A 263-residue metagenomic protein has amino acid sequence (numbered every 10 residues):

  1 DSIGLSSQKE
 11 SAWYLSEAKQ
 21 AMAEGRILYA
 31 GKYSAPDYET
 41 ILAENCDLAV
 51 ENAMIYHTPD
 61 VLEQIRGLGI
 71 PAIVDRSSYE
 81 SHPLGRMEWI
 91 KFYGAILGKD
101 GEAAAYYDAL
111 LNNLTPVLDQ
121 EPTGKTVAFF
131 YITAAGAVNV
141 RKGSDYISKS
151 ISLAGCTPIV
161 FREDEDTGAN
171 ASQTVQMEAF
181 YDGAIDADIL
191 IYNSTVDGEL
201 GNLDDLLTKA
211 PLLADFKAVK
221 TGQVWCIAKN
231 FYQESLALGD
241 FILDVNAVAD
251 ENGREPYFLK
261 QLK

Functional and structural regions predicted by a protein language model:
D1, G101-G155: Basic- and aromatic-lined ligand-binding clefts that recognize polyanionic substrates
D1-I3, N45-D47, L68-I73, Y93 (+5 more regions): Loop/turn elements at helix/coil->beta-strand transitions in domains of secreted/extracellular proteins
D1-I55: A short, structured surface patch at a secondary-structure boundary
S6-E17, G31-Y33, H57-D60, D75-F92 (+1 more regions): Extracytoplasmic ligand-binding site segments that recognize negatively charged/polar headgroups
K9-A12, L48-T58, S78-P83, I132-V138 (+4 more regions): Solvent-exposed loop/turn segments at secondary-structure junctions within structured extracellular/periplasmic domains
I27-E39, D164-E178: Short helix-initiation/N-cap motifs at beta->coil->alpha
E80-A105, A109, D186-K263: Structured C-terminal subdomain patch of bacterial secreted/periplasmic proteins
I147-N170, I191-S194: His/Asp/Glu-enriched short active-site or ligand-binding loop at hydrolase and phosphoryl-transfer sites
